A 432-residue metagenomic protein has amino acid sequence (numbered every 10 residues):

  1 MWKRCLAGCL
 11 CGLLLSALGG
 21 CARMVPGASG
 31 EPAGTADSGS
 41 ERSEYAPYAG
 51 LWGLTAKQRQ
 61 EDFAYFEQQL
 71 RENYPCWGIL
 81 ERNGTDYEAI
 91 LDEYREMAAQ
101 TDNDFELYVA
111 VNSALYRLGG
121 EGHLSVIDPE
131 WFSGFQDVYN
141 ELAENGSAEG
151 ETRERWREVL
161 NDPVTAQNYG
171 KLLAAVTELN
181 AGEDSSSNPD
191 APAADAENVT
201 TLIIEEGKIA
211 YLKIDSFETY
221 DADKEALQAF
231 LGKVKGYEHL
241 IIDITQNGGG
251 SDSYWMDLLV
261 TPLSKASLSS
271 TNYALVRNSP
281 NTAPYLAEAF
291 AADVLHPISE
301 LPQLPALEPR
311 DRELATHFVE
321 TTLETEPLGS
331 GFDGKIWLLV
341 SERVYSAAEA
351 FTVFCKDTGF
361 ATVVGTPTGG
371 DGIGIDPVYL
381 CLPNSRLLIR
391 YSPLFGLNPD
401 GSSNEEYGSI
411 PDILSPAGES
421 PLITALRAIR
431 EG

Functional and structural regions predicted by a protein language model:
M1-C5: Positively charged n-region of N-terminal signal peptides that target proteins for export
A17-G20: C-terminal motif of bacterial Sec signal peptides marking the signal peptidase cleavage site
A22-V276, P284-A291, K335, P367 (+3 more regions): Flexible, low-complexity junctional segments that flank or bridge functional domains
Y87, L91, A292-P305, Y407-G432: Extracytoplasmic/peripheral linker and loop segments enriched in polar/acidic and small residues with frequent Thr/Pro
A110, L124-I127, W255, L307-R310 (+3 more regions): Long, folded non-catalytic interaction modules
S251-G334, G374-Y379, P393-F395, S403-E405 (+1 more regions): Gly/Ser/Thr-rich loop/hinge elements
K335-D357, T362-G370: Extended C-terminal subregions enriched in glycine
V364-L426: C-terminal regions of proteins
